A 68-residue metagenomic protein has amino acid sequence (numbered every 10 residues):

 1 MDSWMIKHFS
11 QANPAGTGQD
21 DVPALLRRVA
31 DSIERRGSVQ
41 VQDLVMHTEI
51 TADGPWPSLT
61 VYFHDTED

Functional and structural regions predicted by a protein language model:
M1-R36: N-terminal acidic leader/helix
R28-D68: Short, charge-rich amphipathic interface segments used for partner binding and complex assembly
